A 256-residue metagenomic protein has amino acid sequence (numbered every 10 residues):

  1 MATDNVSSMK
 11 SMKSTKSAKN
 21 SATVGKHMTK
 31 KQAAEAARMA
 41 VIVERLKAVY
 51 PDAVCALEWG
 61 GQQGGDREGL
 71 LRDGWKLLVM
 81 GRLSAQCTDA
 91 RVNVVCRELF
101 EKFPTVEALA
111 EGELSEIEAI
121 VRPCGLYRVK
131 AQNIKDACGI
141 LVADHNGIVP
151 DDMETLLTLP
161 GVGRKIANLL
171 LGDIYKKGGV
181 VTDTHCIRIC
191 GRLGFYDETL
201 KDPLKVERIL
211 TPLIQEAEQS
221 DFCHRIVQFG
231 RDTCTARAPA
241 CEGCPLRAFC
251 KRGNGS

Functional and structural regions predicted by a protein language model:
M1-K31: Polybasic, lysine-enriched low-complexity intrinsically disordered terminal tails
H27, K31-S256: Catalytic cores of DNA base-excision repair glycosylases
